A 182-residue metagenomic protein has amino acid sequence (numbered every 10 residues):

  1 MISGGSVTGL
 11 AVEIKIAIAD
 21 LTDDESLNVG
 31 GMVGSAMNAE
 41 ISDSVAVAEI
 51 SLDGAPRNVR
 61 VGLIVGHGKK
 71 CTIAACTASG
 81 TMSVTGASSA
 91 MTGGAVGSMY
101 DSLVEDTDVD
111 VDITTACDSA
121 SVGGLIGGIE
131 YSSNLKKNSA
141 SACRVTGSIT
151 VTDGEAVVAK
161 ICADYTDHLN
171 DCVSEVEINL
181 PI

Functional and structural regions predicted by a protein language model:
M1-I182: Predominantly extracellular/luminal carbohydrate-interaction, adhesion, and secreted-enzyme modules that are
